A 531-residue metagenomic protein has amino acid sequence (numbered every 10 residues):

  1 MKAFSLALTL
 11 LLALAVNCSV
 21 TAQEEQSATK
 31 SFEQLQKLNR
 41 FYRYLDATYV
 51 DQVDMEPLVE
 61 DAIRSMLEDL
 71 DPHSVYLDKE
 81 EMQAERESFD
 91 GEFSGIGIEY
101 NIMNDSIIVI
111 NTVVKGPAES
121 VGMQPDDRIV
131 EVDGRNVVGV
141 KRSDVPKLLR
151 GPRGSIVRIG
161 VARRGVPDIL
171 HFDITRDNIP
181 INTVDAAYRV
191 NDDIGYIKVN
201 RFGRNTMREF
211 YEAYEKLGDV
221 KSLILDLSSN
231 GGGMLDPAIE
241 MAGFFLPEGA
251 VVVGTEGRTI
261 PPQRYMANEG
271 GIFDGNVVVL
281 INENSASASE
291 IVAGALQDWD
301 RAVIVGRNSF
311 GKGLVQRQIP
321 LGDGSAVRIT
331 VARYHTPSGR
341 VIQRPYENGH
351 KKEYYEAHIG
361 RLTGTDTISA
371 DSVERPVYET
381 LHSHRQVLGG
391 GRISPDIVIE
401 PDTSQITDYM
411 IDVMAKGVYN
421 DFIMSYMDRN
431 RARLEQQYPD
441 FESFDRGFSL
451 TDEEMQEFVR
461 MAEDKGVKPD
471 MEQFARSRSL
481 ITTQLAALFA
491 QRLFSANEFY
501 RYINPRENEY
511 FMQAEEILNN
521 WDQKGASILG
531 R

Functional and structural regions predicted by a protein language model:
M1-S31: Bacterial Sec-dependent N-terminal signal peptides
A22-Q34, L38, Y42-M55, D78 (+3 more regions): Cleft-lining beta-strand/loop regions that shape enzyme active-site pockets
D46-I110, I156-A186, P237, N504-E515 (+1 more regions): Extended, small/polar residue-biased N-terminal targeting/export presequences and adjacent propeptide/linker tracts
V132-D133, A162, T330, P345 (+1 more regions): Residue-level recognition of conserved beta-strand edge/terminus positions
G160-R164, H335, E379: A generic structural motif
A288, D300, R307, G311-P376: Polar, glycine-rich mid-to-C-terminal structural blocks that act as macromolecule-binding/assembly scaffolds
V341-I342, Y346-R531: Conserved functional hotspot residues or short segments at active or partner-binding sites across diverse domains
